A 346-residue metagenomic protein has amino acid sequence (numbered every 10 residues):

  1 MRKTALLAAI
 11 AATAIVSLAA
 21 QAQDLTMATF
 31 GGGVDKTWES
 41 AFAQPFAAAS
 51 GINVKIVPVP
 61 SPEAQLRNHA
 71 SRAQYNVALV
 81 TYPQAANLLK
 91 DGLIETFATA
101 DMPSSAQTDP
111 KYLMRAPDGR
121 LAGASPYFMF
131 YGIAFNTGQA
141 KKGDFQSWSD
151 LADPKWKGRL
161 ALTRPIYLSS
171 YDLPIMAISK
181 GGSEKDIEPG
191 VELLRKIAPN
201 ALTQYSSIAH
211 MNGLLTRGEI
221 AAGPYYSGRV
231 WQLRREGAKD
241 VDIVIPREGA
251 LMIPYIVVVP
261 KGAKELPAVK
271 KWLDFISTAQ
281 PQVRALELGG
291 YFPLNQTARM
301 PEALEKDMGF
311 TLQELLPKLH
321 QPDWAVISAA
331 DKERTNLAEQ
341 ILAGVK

Functional and structural regions predicted by a protein language model:
Q23-N87: Early extracytoplasmic/lumenal segment of secretory-pathway proteins
G32-T37, Q74-Y75, L79-T203, A209-T216: Extracytoplasmic ligand-binding site segments that recognize negatively charged/polar headgroups
Q74-L79, Q204, A221-Y226, D242: Paired acidic/hydrophobic, glycine-rich loop segments that form the ligand-binding mouth/hinge of periplasmic-binding
P83-N87, T216, A221-D240: A ligand-binding cleft/hinge motif common to bilobed small-molecule-binding domains
G132-Q139, I175-S179, I253-E265, R284-E287: A bilobed periplasmic-binding-protein/Venus flytrap-type ligand-binding module shared by bacterial periplasmic
E192-I197, Q204, G237-K261: Periplasmic-binding protein-like
P260-L319: Mature extracytoplasmic/periplasmic domains
L316-K346: Conserved C-terminal helix/tail region of periplasmic/extracytoplasmic solute-binding proteins
